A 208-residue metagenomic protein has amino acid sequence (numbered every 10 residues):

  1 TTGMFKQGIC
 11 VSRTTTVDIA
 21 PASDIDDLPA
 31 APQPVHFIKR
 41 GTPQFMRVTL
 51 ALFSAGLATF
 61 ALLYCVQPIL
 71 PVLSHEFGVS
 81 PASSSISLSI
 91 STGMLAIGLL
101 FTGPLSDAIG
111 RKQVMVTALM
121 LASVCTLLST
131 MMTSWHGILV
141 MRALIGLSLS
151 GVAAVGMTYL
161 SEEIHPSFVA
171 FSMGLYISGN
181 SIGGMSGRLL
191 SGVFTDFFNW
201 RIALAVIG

Functional and structural regions predicted by a protein language model:
F5-A55: Cytosolic juxtamembrane N-terminal segment immediately preceding the first transmembrane helix of multi-pass
R47-P81: Extracytoplasmic
F60, Y64, G146-A154, M185: Small-residue-rich segments within alpha-helical transmembrane domains of MFS-like 12-TM solute carriers
Y64, T92-L100, G184-M185: Residue-level signature of mid-helix packing/kink "hotspots" within the transmembrane helices of 12-pass Major
I97-W135: Conserved MFS/SLC helix-loop-helix module at the cytosolic interface between two early adjacent transmembrane helices
S134-R142: Short hydrophobic/alpha-helical segments at membrane-entry points of transmembrane helices in Major Facilitator
G137, P166, L175-G208: Helix-loop-helix hairpin linking two adjacent transmembrane segments in secondary transporters
M141-N180: Cytoplasmic helix-loop-helix junction between adjacent transmembrane helices in 12-TM secondary transporters
